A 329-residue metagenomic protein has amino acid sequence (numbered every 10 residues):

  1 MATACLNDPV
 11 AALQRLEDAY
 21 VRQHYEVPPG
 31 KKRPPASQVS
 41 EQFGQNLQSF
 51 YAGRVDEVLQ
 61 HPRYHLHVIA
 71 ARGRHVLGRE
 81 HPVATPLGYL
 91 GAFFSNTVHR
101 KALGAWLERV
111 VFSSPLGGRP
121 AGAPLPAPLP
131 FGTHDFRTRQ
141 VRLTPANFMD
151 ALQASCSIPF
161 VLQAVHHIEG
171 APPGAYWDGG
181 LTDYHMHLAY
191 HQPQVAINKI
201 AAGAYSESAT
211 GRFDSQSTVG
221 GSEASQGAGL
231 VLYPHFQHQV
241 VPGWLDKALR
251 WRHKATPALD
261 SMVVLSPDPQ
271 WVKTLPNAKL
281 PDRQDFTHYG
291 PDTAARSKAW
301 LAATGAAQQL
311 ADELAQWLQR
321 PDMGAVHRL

Functional and structural regions predicted by a protein language model:
A4-L329: Patatin-like phospholipase
